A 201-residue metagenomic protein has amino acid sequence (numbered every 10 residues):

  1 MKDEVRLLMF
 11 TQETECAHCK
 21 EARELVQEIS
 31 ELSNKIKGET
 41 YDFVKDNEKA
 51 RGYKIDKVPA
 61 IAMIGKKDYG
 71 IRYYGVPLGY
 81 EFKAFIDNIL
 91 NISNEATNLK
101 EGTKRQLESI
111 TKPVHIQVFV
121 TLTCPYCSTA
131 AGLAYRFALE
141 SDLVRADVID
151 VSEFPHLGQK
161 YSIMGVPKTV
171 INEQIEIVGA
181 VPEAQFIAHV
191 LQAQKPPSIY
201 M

Functional and structural regions predicted by a protein language model:
M1-S33, Q106-D142: Local sequence-structure signature of Cys/Sec-based thiol-disulfide redox active-site neighborhoods
E15-C19, D46-E48, Y126, F154-L157: Short, charged/polar "capping" segments at the starts of alpha-helices and the immediately preceding loops
E21-P77, A96, I110: N-terminal non-catalytic structural scaffold regions of very large proteins
N34-D46, S141-G158: Thiol-based oxidoreductase modules, predominantly thioredoxin-like and allied folds used for disulfide exchange
A50, T129, G158-Y161, T169: Compositionally biased, intrinsically disordered or flexible polar/acidic segments
D56-K57, M164-V166: Short, hinge-like loop/turn segments at secondary-structure boundaries
A62-A96, G165, V170-M201: Non-catalytic, surface beta->alpha helical segment in thiol-disulfide oxidoreductase systems
G102: Phosphate-interacting basic helix/loop segments used at nucleotide- and nucleic-acid interfaces
